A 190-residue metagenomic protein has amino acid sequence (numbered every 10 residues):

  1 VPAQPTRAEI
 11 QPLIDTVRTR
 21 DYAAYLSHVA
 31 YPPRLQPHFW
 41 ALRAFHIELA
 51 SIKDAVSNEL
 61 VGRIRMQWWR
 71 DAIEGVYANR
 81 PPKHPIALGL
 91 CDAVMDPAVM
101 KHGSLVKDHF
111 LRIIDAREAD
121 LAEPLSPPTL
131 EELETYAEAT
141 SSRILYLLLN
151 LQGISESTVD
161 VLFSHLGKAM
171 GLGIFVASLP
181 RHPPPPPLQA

Functional and structural regions predicted by a protein language model:
P2-L166, L172-A190: Acidic catalytic motifs of isoprenoid enzymes
